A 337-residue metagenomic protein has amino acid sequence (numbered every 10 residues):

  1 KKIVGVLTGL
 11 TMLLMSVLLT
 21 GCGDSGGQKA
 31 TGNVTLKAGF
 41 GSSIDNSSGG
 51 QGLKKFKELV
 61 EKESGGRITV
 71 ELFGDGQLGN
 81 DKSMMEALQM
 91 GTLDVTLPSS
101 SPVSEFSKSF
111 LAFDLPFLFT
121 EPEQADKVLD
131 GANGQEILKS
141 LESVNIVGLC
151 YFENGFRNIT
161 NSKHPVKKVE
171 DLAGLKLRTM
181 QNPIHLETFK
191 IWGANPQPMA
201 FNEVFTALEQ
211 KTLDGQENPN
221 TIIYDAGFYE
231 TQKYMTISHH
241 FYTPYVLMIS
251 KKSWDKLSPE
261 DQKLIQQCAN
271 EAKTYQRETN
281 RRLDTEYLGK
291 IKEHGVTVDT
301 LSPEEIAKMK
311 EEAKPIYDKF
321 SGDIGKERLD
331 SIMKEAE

Functional and structural regions predicted by a protein language model:
K1-T8: Bacterial N-terminal signal peptides that target proteins for export
V4, E105, I137-L138: Hydrophobic alpha-helical segments with strong N-terminal bias
G9-L13: Core hydrophobic alpha-helical transmembrane segments of single-pass membrane proteins
V17-G21: C-terminal motif of bacterial Sec signal peptides marking the signal peptidase cleavage site
G23-E123, N133, E142-E337: N-terminal secretory/targeting leader peptides
K127-K139: Signature of the catalytic double-stranded beta-helix
